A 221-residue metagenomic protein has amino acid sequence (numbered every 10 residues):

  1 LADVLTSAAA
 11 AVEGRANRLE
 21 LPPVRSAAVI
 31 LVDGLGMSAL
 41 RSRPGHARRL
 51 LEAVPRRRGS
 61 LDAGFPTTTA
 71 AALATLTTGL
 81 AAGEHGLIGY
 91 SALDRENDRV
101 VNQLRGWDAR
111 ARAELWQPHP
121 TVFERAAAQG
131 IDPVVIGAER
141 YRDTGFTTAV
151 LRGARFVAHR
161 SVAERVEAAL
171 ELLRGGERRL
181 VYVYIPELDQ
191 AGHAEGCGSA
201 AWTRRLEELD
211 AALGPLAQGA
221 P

Functional and structural regions predicted by a protein language model:
L1, S7-A11, P44-R179, Y184-G196: His/Asp/Glu-rich, glycine-adjacent segments that coordinate divalent cations and/or stabilize oxyanion chemistry on
V4-V24: Membrane/wall-proximal cationic-aromatic binding patches
A9, E13-A16, L170-E171, G214-Q218: Generic structural signal for well-ordered alpha-helical scaffold segments
R25-S26, E207: Catalytic cores of glycan-processing enzymes that make or break glycosidic bonds
V29-V32: Short hydrophobic beta-strand that contains or immediately precedes a catalytic carboxylate
G34-S38: Short acidic, Gly/Ser-rich segments with clustered Asp/Glu that frequently serve as metal-coordination loops in enzyme
A39-R43: Short, solvent-exposed loop/turn and secondary-structure capping segments
L188-P221: A long, amphipathic alpha-helix that forms part of the scaffold/cap immediately adjacent to metal-dependent active
